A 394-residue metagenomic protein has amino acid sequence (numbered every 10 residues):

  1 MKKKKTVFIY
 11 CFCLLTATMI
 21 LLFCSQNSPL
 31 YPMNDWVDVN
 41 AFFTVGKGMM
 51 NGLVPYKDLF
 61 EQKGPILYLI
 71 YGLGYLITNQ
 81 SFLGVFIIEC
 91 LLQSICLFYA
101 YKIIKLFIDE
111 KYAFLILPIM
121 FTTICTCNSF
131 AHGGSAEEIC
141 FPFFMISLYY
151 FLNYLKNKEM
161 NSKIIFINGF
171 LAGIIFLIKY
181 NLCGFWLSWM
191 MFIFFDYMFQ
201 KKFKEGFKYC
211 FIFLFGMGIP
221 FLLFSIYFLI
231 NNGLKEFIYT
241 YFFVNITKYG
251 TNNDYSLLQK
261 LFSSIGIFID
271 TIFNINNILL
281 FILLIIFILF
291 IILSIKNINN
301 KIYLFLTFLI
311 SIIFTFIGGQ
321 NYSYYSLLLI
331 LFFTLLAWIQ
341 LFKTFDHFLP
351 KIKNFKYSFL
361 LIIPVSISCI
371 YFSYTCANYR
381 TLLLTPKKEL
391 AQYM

Functional and structural regions predicted by a protein language model:
I87-K111, I146, Y150: Transmembrane-helix motifs of polytopic, lipid-linked glycan transferases
F98, G266, D270-I312, A337-K343: Hydrophobic, aromatic-rich transmembrane alpha-helices and their immediate juxtamembrane boundary segments
A100-I124, F141-P142, E159, I302: Transmembrane-helix signature of polytopic, membrane-embedded enzymes that assemble or transfer cell-envelope glycans
S129-I139: Short acidic/glycine- and proline-prone juxtamembrane loop motifs at membrane-interface regions of multi-pass membrane
M145-I167, F195-Q200, F290-N300, L341: Membrane-interface transmembrane helices that cradle and orient dolichyl/undecaprenyl
K163-L182, W186-M191, I219, F308-I317: Membrane-interface alpha helices of multi-pass inner-membrane proteins
G184, I312-I352: Hydrophobic/aromatic-rich transmembrane helices and adjacent perimembrane loops
F185-G218, K343, H347: Perimembrane helix-loop-helix junctions
